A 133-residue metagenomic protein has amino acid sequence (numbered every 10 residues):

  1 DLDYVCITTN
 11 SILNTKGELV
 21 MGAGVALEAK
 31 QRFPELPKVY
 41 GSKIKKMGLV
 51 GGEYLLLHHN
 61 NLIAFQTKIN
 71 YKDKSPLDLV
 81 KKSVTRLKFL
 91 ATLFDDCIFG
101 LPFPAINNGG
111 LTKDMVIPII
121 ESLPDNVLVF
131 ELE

Functional and structural regions predicted by a protein language model:
D1-E133: Macrodomain-like recognition of ADP-ribose-binding/processing modules
